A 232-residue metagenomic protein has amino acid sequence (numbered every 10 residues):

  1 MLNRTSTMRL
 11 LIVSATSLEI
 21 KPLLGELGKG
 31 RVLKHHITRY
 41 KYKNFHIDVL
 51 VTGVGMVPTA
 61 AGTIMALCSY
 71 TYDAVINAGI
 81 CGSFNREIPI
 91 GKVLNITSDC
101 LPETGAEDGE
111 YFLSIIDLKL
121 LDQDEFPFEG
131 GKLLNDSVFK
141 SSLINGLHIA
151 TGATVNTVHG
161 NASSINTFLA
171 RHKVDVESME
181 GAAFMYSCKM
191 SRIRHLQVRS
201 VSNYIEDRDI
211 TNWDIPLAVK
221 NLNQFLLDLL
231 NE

Functional and structural regions predicted by a protein language model:
L2, T7-I64, S69-Y70: N-terminal short beta-loop-beta anion/metal-coordinating cradle
I47-T52, T151-A153, V198: Active-site-proximal beta-strand elements of phosphoester/diester hydrolases
M65-S69, E87-I88, M185-R194: Alpha-helix C-terminal capping segments
D73-I76: Structural motif
F84-H172: Mid-sequence, gly/pro-rich, charge-dense loop/helix-turn segments that line enzyme active sites
V155-Q197, S202-E206: A C-terminal functional module that forms or caps the active site or interfaces directly with catalytic machinery
I205-E232: His/Asp/Glu-rich mid-to-C-terminal helical/loop segments that flank catalytic regions of hydrolases
